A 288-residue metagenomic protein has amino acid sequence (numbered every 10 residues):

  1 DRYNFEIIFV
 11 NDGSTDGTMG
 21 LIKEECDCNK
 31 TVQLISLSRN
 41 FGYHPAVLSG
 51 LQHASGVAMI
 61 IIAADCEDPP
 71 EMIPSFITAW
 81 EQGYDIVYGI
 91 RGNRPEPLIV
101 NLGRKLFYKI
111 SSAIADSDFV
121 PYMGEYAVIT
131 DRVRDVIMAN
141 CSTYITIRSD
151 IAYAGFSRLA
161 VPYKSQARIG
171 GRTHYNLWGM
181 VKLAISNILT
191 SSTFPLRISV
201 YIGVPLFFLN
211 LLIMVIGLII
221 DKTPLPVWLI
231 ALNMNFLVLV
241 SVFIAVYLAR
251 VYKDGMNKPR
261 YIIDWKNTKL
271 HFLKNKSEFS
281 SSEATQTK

Functional and structural regions predicted by a protein language model:
N4-F9, M19-H53: Conserved donor nucleotide-binding strand/loop of the catalytic core
N11-M19, C66-E67: A conserved acidic beta->alpha catalytic loop
L34-S36, I86, R158-A160: Conserved beta-strand scaffold positions in the cores of enzyme catalytic domains, especially in NTP/NDP-utilizing
L37, I62-A64: Catalytic metal- and UDP-sugar-binding loop of GT-A-like glycosyltransferases, i.e., residues flanking the conserved
L37-R39, Y43-H53, P69-I145, Q166-W178 (+1 more regions): Acceptor/aglycone-binding surface of glycosyltransferases and processive sugar-polymer synthases
M59: Short aromatic/hydrophobic "clamp" motif used to bind/position activated sugar donors
R148-S149, Y153-K288: Hydrophobic helical membrane-anchoring modules
